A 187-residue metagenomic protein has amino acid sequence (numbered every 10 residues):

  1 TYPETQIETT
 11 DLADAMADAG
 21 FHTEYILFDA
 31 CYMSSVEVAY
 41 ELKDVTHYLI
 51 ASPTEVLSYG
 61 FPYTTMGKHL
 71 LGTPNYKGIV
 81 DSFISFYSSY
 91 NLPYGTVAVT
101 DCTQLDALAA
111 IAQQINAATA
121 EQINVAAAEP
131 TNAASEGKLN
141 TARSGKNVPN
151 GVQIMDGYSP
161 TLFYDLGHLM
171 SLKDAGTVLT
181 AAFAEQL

Functional and structural regions predicted by a protein language model:
T1-L187: Terminal, contiguous helix-loop blocks that mediate binding/assembly
